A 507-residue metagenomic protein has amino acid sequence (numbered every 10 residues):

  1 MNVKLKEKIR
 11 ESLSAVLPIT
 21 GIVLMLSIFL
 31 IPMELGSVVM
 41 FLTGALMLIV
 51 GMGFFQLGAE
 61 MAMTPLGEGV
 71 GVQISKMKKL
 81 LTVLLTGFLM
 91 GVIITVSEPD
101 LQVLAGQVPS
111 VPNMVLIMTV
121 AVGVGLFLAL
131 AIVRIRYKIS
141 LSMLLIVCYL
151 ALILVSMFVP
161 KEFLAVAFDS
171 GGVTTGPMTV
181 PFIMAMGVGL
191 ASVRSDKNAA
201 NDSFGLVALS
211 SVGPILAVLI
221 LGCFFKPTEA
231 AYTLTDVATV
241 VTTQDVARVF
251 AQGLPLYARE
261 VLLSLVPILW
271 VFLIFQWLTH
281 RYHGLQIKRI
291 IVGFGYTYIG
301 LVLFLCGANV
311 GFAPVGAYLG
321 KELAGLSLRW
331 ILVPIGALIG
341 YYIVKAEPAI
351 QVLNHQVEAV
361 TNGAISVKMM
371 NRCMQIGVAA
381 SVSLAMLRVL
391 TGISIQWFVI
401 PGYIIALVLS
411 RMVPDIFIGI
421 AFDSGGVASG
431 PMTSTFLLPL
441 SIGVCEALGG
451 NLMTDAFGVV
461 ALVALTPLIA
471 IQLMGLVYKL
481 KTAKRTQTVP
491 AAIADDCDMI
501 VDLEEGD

Functional and structural regions predicted by a protein language model:
M1-L85, L89, V271-Y296, L303 (+1 more regions): N-terminal alpha-helical transmembrane segments of multi-pass membrane transport and channel/translocase proteins
M1-S12, V16, G67-L81, D196-L206 (+6 more regions): Intrinsically disordered, low-complexity non-transmembrane regions of multi-pass membrane transporters
K6-S12, M33-T43, S75, V108-I117 (+7 more regions): Interfacial loop-to-helix junctions that mark the boundaries of transmembrane helices in multi-pass membrane
L17-L30, G44-F54, T86-I93, G123-R134 (+10 more regions): Hydrophobic core segments of alpha-helical transmembrane domains in multi-pass membrane transport and ion-translocation
M25-V39, A59-G67, I93-V108, F127-I139 (+11 more regions): Transmembrane helix-loop junctions in multi-pass membrane proteins
G71, L80-A151, W330-S410: Helix-loop-helix junctions within the multi-pass membrane cores of secondary transporters/permeases
A131-I146, K161-E162, R194-T239, K288 (+2 more regions): Juxtamembrane and boundary regions of transmembrane helices in multi-pass small-molecule transporters and channels
D236-A349: Transmembrane helical segments that form the transport core of multi-pass membrane transport proteins
